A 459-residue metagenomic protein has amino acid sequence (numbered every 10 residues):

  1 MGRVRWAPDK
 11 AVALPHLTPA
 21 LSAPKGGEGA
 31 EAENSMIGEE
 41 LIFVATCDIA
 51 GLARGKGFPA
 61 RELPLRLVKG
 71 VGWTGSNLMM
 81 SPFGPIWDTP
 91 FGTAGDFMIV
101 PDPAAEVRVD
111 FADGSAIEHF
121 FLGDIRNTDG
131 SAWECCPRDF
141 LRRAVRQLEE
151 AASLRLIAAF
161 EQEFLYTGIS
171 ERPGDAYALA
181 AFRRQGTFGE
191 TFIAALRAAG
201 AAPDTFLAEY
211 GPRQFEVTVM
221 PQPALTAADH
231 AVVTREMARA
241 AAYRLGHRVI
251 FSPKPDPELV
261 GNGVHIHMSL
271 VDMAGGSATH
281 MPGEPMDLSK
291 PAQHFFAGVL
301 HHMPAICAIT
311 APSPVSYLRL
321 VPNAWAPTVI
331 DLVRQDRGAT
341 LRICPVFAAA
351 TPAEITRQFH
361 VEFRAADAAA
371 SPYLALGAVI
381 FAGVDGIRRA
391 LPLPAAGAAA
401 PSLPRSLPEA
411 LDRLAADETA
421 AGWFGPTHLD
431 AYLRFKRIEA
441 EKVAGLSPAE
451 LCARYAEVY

Functional and structural regions predicted by a protein language model:
M1-A32: Intrinsic disorder/low-complexity segments
E33-A208, H230, L374-A375, S402-Y459: ATP/Mg2+-dependent ligation/transfer catalytic cores
A45-L52, T226, M237-H247, E284-Y459: C-terminal accessory/tail domains of diverse enzymes
D48-A50, R126-W133, A181, P221-A227 (+3 more regions): A generic structural motif
F121-N127, F215-Q222, M268: Short, hydrophobic beta-strand segments
E150-L156, A194-A201, T226-A227, T234-I250 (+3 more regions): Secondary-structure boundary elements
L156-G168, A199-V219, V249-I266, I306-P314: Core alpha/beta catalytic barrel or barrel-like domain that forms the active/cofactor pocket in diverse metabolic
N262-P285: Acidic/histidine-rich catalytic neighborhood
